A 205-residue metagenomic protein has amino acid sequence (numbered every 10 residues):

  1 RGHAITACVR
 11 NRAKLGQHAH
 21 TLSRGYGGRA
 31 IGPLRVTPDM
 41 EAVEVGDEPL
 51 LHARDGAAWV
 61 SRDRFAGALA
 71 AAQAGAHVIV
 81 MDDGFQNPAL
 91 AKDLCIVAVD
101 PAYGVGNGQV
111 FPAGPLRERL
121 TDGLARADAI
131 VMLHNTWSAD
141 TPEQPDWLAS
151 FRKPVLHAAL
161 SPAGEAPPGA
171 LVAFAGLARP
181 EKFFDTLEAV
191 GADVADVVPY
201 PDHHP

Functional and structural regions predicted by a protein language model:
R1-P38: Walker A (P-loop) phosphate-binding motif
T6, R10, K14, R54 (+3 more regions): Short, well-ordered alpha-helices that flank and scaffold nucleotide-derived cofactor binding pockets
G16, K92-D93, R152, P168: A structure-centric signal for secondary-structure junctions around beta-strands
G16-Q17, A76, A192: Short phosphate-binding/catalytic loops that engage adenosine nucleotides
H18-L22, V97, L171-F174: Conserved beta-strand elements of the Class I
H18-S23, A57-V60, L156, A195-P199: Conserved RecA-like helicase motor-core motifs
Y26-L148: Phosphate/Mg2+-binding loops and adjacent switch elements in nucleotide/diphosphate-handling enzyme cores
G104-P205: C-terminal accessory "lid"/substrate-recognition subdomains
